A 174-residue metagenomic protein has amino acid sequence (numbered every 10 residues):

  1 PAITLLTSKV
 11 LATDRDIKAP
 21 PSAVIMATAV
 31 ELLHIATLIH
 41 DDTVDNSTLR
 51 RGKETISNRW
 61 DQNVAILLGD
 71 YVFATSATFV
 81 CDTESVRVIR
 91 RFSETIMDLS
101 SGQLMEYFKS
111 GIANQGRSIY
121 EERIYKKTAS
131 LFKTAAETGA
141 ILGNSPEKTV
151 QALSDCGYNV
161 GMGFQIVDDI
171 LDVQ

Functional and structural regions predicted by a protein language model:
P1-Q174: Mg2+-dependent prenyl diphosphate-binding active-site environment of isoprenoid biosynthetic enzymes
